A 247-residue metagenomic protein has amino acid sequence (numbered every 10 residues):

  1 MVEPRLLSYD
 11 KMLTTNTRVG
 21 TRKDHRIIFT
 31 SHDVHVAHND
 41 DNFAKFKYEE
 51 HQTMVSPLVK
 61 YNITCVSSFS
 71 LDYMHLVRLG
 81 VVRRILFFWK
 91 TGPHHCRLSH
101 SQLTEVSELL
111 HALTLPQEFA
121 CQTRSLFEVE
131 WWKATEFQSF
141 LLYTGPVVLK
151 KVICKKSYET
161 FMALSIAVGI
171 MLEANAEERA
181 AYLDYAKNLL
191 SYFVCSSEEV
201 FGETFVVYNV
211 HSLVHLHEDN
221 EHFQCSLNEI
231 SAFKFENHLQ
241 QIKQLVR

Functional and structural regions predicted by a protein language model:
M1-A134, V148, I153, Q244: Domain-level detector for long, ordered catalytic/regulatory cores in large eukaryotic signaling and trafficking
M1-H32, H38-D40, R124-A174, V200-R247: Amphipathic alpha-helical/coiled-coil segments positioned at domain termini
F43, G80-K90, Y143, L164 (+3 more regions): Generic hydrophobic, helix-prone segments enriched in Leu/Val/Ile
D72, L76, R97-S101, E159 (+2 more regions): Alpha-helix boundary/N-cap detector
I85, A112-F119, T123, S139 (+3 more regions): Amphipathic, alpha-helical segments enriched in basic
L103-H111, M162-S165, A186-S191: Hydrophobic core segments within long, regular secondary-structure runs in both alpha- and beta-rich folds
L110, V148, L190-S197, V246: Hydrophobic, Leu/Ile/Phe/Ala-enriched alpha-helical segments that form helix-helix packing faces
N175-E199: Helix-rich alpha-solenoid scaffolding regions
